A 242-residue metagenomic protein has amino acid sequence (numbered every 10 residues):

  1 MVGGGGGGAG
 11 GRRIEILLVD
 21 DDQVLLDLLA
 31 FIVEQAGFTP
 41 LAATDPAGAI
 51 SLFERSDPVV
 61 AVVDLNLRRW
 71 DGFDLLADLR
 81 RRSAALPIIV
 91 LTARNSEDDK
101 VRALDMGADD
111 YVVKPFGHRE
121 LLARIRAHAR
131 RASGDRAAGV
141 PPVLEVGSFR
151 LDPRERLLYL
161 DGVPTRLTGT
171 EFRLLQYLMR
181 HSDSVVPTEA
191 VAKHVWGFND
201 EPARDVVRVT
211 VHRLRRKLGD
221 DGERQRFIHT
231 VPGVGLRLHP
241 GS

Functional and structural regions predicted by a protein language model:
R12-E15, A127-V185, E189: Short, Lys/Arg-enriched segments at the junction into DNA-binding effector domains of transcriptional regulators
R13, D57-V59, S83-P87, E201: His-Asp phosphorelay/catalytic-motif detector in bacterial-type signaling
D27-Q35: Charged docking surfaces used in two-component/phosphorelay signaling
G37-D45, L52: Short hydrophobic/Thr-rich beta-strand motif most characteristic of the beta2 strand and flanking loop of CheY-like
A43-T44, L67-W70, D98: Hydrophobic residue at a beta-alpha junction that N-caps the helix immediately following a catalytic beta-strand/loop
S56-V62, L67: Active-site beta3 strand of CheY-like receiver
D71, A77-E145: Basic, amphipathic DNA-recognition helix from helix-turn-helix-like DNA-binding domains
L157, G162-F227, P232-V234: Positively charged, aromatic-enriched patches within helix-turn-helix-type DNA-binding elements, predominantly
